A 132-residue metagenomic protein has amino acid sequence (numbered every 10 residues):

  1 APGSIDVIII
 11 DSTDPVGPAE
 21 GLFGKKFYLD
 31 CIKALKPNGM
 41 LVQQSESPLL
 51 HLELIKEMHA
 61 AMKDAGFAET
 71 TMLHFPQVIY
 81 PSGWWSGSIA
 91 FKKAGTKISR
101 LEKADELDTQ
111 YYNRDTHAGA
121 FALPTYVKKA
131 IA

Functional and structural regions predicted by a protein language model:
A1-I9: A short acidic, Gly/Pro-enriched loop at the edge of an enzyme's catalytic core that lines a small-molecule cofactor
D14-P15, E46-H51, V78: Short "lid" loop at the C-terminus of a central beta-strand within the Rossmann-like core of SAM-dependent
V16-Y28, L54: A short, conserved alpha-helix within the catalytic core of class I
F23-P37, K63: A short glycine-rich, Lys/Arg-flanked "PGG" loop and its adjoining helix->strand segment in the class I
N38-S45: Conserved beta-strand signature within the Rossmann-like core of class I S-adenosyl-L-methionine
Q44, F67-V78: Conserved S-adenosyl-L-methionine
E53-G66: Short alpha-helix
A60-K63, S82-A132: SAM/dcSAM-binding transferase cores
